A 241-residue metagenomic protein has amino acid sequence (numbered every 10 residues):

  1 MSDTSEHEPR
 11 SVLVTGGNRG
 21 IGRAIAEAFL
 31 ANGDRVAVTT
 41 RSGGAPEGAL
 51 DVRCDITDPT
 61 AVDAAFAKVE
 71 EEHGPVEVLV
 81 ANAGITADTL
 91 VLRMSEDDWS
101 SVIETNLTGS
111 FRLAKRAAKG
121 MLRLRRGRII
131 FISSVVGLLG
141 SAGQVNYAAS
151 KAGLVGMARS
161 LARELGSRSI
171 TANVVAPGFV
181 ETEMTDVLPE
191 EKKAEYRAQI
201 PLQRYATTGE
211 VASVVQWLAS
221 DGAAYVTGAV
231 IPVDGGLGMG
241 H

Functional and structural regions predicted by a protein language model:
S2, L139, Q216, T227-H241: Short C-terminal tail/terminal secondary-structure segment of NAD(P)H-dependent dehydrogenase/reductase domains
N18-R19: Conserved glycine-rich cofactor-binding loop
C54-A64, E96, G209: The beta1-alpha1 cofactor-binding region of Rossmann-like NAD(H)/NADP(H)-dependent oxidoreductases
L90-V91, D98-I103, T185, Y196: Substrate-binding pocket helix/loop in short-chain dehydrogenase/reductase
A114, S150, A158: Active-site helix of classical SDR
K119, R163-S167, A224: Alpha-helical segment proximal to the catalytic Tyr-Lys
S134: Residue(s) in the substrate-gating loop at a strand-loop-helix junction that position the organic substrate next
